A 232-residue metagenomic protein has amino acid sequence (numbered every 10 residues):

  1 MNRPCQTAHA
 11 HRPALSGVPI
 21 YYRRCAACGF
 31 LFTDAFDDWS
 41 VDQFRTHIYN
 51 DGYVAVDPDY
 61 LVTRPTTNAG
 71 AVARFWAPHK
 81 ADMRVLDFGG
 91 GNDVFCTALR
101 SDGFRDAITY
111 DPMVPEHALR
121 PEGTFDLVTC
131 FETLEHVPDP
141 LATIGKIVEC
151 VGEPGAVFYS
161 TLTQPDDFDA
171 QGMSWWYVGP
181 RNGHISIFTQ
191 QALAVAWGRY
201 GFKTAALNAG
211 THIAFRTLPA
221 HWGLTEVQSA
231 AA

Functional and structural regions predicted by a protein language model:
M1-L127, F131, L141-C150, F158-T161 (+4 more regions): Conserved N-terminal segment of class I S-adenosyl-L-methionine
E132, H136: A short His-aromatic
V137-P138, V151-E153: Helix-to-beta-strand junctions that scaffold the AdoMet/dcAdoMet cofactor pocket in Class I SAM-dependent enzymes
L162-D167: Short "lid" loop at the C-terminus of a central beta-strand within the Rossmann-like core of SAM-dependent
F168-G172: Soluble catalytic domains of enzymes that build or remodel membrane lipids, polysaccharides, and related
